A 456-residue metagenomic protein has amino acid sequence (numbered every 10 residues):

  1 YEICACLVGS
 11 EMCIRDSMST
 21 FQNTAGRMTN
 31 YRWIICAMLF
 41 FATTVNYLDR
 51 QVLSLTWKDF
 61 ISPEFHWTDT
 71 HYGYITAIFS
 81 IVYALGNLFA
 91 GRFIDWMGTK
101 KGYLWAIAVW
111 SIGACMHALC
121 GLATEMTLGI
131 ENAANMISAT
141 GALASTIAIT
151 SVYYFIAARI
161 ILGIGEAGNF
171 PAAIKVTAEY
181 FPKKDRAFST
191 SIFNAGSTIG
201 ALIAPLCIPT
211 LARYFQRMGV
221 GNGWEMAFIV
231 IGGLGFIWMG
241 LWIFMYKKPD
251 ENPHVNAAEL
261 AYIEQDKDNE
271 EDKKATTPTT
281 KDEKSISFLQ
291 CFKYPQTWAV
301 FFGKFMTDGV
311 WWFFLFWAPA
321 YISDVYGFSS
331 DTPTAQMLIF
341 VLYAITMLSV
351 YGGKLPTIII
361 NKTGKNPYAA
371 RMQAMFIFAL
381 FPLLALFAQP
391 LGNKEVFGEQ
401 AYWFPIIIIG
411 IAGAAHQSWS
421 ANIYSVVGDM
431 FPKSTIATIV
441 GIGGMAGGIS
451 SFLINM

Functional and structural regions predicted by a protein language model:
Y1-D16: Single conserved hydrophobic/aromatic residue that forms the stacking wall/gate of nucleotide- or nucleobase-binding
L53-L55, Q290-V350, H416-S420, Y424 (+1 more regions): Extracytoplasmic gate region of multi-pass secondary transporters
A77-R92, F340-G352: Central cavity-lining transmembrane alpha-helices of secondary-active solute carriers, predominantly the Major
A108-A148, F376-F397: C-terminal ends and interior cores of transmembrane alpha-helices in multi-pass membrane transporters/permeases
A158-G196: Cytoplasmic helix-loop-helix junction between adjacent transmembrane helices in 12-TM secondary transporters
A187-R213, L342-V350, G444-I454: Glycine-rich segments within core transmembrane alpha-helices of 12-TM secondary carriers
S197-P249: Helix-loop-helix hairpin linking two adjacent transmembrane segments in secondary transporters
